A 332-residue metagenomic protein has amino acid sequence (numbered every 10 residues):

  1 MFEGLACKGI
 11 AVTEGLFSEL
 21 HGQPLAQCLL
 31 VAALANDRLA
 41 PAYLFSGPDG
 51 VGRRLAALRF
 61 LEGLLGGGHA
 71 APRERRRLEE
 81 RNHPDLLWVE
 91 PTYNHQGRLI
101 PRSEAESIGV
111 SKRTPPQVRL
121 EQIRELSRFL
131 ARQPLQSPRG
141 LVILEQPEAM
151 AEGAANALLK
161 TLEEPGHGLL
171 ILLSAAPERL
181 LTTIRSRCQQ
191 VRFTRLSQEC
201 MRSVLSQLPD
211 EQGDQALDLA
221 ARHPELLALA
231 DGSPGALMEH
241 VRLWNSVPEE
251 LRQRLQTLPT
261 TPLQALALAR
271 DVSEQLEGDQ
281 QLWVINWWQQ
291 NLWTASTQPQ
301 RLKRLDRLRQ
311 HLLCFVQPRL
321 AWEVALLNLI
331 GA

Functional and structural regions predicted by a protein language model:
F2-L78, A131, H167-L169, S174-A332: Charged, glycine-rich active-site and insertion segments that engage polyanionic ligands
L29-L34, L99, S103-L141, A149 (+1 more regions): Conserved alpha-helical scaffold flanking the Walker A/P-loop in AAA+ ATPase domains
A40-S46, H83-P91, Q133: Conserved ASCE/P-loop NTPase catalytic core
P72-R98, E178: AAA+/P-loop NTPase substrate/partner-engagement loops
V142-E145, L158, G168-A175: Structural recognition of the conserved hydrophobic beta-strand(s) that form the central parallel beta-sheet of P-loop
Q146-M150, P165, P177: Conserved Walker B
A151-G153, T182: Conserved D-loop-proximal element of ABC-family nucleotide-binding domains
